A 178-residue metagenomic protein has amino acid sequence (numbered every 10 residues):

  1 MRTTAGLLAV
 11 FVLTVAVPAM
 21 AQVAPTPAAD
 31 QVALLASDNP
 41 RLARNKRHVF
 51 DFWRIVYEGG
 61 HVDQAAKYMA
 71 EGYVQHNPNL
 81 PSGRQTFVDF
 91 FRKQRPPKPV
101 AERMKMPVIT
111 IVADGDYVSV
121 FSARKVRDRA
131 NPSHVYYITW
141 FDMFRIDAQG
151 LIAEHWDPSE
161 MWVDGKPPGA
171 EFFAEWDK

Functional and structural regions predicted by a protein language model:
M1-L7: Bacterial N-terminal signal peptides that target proteins for export
A16-P18: N-terminal signal peptide c-region/cleavage motif recognized by signal peptidases
A21-D63, K67, E71, F173-K178: Short, low-complexity N-terminal intrinsically disordered segments enriched in polar/charged residues
V62-V118, S133: A solvent-exposed, acidic/Ser-Thr-rich amphipathic alpha-helical stretch
F121-A130: Short beta-strand segments that buttress and anchor functional surface loops
T139-E171: Short beta-strand edge/turn micro-motifs at domain boundaries
